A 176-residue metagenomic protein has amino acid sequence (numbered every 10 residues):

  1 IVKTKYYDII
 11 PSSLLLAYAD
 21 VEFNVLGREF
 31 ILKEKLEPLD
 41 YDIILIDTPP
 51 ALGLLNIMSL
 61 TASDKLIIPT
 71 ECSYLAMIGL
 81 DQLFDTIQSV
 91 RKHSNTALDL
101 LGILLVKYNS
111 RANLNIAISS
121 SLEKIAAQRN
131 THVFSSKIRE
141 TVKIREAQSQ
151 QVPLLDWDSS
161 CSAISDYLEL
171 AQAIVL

Functional and structural regions predicted by a protein language model:
I1-I46, P50-L52: Cytosolic-facing regulatory segments adjacent to core modules
S12-L14, S136, E140, S159: Active-site donor-binding loop signature of nucleotide-sugar glycosyltransferases
V25, A76-G79, A163: Short, conserved glycine- and acidic-residue-centered signature motifs in active-site or ligand-binding loops
I31, Q82, D166-E169: Charged catalytic carboxylate motif
E37-L39, I43-R139: Conserved catalytic-core segment of NTP-binding enzymes
E140-E146: Short, glycine-rich, amphipathic interfacial segments at transmembrane boundaries or analogous
A147-S165: C-terminal boundary of histidine-terminating zinc-finger modules
E169-L176: C-terminal alpha-helix
